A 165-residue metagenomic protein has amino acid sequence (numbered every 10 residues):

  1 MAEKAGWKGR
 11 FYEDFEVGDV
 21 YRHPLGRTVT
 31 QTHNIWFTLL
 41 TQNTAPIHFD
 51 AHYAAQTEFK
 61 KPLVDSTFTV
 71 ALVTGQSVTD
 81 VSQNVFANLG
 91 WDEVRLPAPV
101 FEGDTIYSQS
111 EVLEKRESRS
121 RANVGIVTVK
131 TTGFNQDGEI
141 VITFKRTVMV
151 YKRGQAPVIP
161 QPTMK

Functional and structural regions predicted by a protein language model:
M1-V17, V100-T105, Q109-K165: HotDog/MaoC-like acyl-thioester-processing domains
A2-G90, R153-K165: Hot-dog-fold acyl-thioester-processing enzymes
D92-V94: Conserved interaction-surface patches within small, structured recognition/assembly domains
